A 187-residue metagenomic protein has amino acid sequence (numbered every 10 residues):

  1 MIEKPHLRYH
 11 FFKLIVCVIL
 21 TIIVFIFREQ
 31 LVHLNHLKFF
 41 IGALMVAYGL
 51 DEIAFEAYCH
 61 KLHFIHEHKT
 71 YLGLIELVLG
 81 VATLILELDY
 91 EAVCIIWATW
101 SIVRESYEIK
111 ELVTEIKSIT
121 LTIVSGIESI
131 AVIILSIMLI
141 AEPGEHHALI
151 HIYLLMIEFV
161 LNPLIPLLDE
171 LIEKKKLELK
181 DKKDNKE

Functional and structural regions predicted by a protein language model:
M1-A54, L171-E187: N-terminal topogenic module of multi-pass integral membrane proteins
V32-V46, E87-I102, M156: Structural signature of hydrophobic alpha-helical transmembrane segments
A43-E52, A98-I109, I157-P166: Alpha-helical transmembrane segments and their membrane-interface exit regions
L50-L62, S106-I116, P166-L171: C-terminal ends of transmembrane helices
H63-G73, T120-I127: Cytoplasmic-side transmembrane-helix entry/capping segments in multi-pass membrane proteins
L79-L88, A131-A148: Hydrophobic alpha-helical transmembrane segments in multi-pass integral membrane proteins
K110-I133, H146: Membrane-helix boundary/juxtamembrane motif in polytopic membrane proteins
I150-K186: C-terminal transmembrane-bundle signature of multipass membrane proteins, characterized by strong activation on
